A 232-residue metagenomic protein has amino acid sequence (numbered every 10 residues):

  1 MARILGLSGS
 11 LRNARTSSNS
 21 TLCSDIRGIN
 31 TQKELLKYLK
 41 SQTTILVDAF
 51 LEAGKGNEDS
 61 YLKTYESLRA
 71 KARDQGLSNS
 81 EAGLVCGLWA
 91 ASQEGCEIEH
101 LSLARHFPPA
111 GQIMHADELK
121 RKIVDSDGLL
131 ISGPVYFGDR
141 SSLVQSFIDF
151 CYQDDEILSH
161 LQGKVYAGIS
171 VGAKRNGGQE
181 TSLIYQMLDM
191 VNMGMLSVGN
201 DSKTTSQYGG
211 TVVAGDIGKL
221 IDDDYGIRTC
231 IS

Functional and structural regions predicted by a protein language model:
M1-I157, I217-S232: N-terminal beta1-alpha1-beta2 submodule of the flavodoxin-like/Rossmannoid cofactor-binding fold
D25, V144-C151, G168, M187 (+2 more regions): Short, surface-exposed, charged/polar-biased interaction segments
Q162-Y208, Y225: Short, glycine-/small-residue-rich phosphate/pyrophosphate-handling segment
G209-K219: Short helix/strand-capping connector loops at secondary-structure junctions
